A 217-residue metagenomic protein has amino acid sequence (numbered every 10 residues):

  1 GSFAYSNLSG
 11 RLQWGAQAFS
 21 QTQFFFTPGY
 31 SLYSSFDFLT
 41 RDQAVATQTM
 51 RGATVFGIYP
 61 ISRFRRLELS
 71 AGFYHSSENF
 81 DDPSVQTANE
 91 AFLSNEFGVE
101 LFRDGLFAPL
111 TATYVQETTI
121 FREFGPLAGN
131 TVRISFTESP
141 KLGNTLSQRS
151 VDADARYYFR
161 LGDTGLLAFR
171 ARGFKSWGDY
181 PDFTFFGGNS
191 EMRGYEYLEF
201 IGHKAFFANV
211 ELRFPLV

Functional and structural regions predicted by a protein language model:
G1, S62, F80-D82: Interface/linker segment at the passenger-translocator junction of Type V secretion outer-membrane proteins
G1-S20: Predominantly transmembrane beta-strands of Gram-negative outer membrane beta-barrel pores used for transport
S9, R65, S77, T118 (+1 more regions): Conserved NTP-handling cores and scaffolds of large molecular machines
Q13, R66-S70, L166-A168: Membrane-spanning beta-strand positions in outer-membrane beta-barrel proteins
Q17, Q23-F24, G29-A46, V55-F56 (+1 more regions): C-terminal outer-membrane beta-barrel translocator/porin domains of Gram-negative envelope proteins and their
T49, I58-S76, A128-E138: Face-selective signature of the C-terminal outer-membrane beta-barrel domain
S76-E78, F174: Short, solvent-exposed aromatic-acidic interface loops
